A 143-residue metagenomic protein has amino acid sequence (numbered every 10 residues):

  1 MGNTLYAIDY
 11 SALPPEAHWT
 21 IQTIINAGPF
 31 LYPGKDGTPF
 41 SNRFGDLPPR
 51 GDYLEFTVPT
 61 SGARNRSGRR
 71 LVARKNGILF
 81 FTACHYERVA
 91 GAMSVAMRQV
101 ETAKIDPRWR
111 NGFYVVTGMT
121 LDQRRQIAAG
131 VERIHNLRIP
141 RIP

Functional and structural regions predicted by a protein language model:
M1-G2, P143: N-terminal secretory targeting signals
G2-T38: N-terminal secretory signal peptides
A7-P15, L79, T117, L121: Generic detection of long, well-ordered alpha-helical segments
I25-T117, R124-I127, V131-P143: Functional cores of ribonucleases/endoribonucleases
